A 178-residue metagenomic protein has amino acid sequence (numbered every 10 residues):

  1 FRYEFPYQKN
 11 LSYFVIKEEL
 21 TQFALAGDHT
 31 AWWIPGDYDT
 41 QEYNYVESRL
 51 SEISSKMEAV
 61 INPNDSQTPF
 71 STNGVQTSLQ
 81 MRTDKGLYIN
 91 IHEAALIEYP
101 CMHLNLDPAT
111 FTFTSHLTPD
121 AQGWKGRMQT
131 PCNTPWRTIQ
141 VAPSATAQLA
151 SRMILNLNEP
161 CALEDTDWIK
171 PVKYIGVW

Functional and structural regions predicted by a protein language model:
F1-D167: N-terminal accessory beta-strand-rich subdomains and adjacent acidic, glycine-rich linkers that precede catalytic cores
K170-W178: N-terminal small/glycine-rich loop or linker at the start of catalytic domains across soluble metabolic enzymes
